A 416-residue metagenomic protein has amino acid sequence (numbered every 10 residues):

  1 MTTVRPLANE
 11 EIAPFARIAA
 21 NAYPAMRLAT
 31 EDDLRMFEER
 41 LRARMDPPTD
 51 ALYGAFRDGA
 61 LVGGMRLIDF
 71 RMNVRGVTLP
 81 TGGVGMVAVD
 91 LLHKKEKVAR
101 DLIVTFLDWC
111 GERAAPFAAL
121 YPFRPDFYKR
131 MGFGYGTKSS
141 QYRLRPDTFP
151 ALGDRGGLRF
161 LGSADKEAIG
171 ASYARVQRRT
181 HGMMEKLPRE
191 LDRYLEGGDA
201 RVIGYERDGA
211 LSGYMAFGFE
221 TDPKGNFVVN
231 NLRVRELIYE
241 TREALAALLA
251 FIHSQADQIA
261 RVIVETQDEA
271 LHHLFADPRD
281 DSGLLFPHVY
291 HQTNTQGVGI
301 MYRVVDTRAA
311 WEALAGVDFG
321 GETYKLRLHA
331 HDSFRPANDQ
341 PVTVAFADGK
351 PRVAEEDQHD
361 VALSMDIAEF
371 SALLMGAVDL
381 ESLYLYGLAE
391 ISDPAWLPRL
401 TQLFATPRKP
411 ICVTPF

Functional and structural regions predicted by a protein language model:
T2-A13, R17-A20, P24-R27, R57 (+1 more regions): Intrinsically disordered, low-complexity, positively biased terminal segments
R27-Y53, G64-I68, M72-G76, G85: N-terminal, Lys/Arg-enriched amphipathic/low-complexity engagement segments that precede the first folded domain
L41-G63, G83, R193-G204, E322: A short helix-loop-beta-strand connector motif used in the catalytic cores of GNAT acetyltransferases and, in some
G54, A60-F70, G83, A88 (+1 more regions): Conserved beta-strand in the GNAT
M72-V84, K94, D222-N231: A conserved beta-turn-beta hairpin within the catalytic core of GNAT-like acetyltransferases that forms part
V84-V89, K95-D108, T241-H253: Conserved acetyl-CoA-binding loop-helix of GNAT-fold acetyltransferases
I103, D108-P122, D257-Q267: Conserved GNAT acetyl-CoA-binding A-motif
E112-F117, Y121-S140, A247, D268-F286: Conserved active-site alpha-helix within GNAT-family acetyltransferase domains
